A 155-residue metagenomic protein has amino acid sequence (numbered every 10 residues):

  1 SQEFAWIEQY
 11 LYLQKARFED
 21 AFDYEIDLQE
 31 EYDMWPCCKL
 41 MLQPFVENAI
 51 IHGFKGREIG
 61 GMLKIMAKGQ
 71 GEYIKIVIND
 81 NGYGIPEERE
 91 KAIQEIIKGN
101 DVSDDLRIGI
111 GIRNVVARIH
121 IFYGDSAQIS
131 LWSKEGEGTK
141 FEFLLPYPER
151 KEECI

Functional and structural regions predicted by a protein language model:
S1-W132, K140: Two-component histidine phosphotransfer core
T139-Y147: Short C-terminal beta-strand
K151-C154: Gram-positive cell-envelope targeting signals
